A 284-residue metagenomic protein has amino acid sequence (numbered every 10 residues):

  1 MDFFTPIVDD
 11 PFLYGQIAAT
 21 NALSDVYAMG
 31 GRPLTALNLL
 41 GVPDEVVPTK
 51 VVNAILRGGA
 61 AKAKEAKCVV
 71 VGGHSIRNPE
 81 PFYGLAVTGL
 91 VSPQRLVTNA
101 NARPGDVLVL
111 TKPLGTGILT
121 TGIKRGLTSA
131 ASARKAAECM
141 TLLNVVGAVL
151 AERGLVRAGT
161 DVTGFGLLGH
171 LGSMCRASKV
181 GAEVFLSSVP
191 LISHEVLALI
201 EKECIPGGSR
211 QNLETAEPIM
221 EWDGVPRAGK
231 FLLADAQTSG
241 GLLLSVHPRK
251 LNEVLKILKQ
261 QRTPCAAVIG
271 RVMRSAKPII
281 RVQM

Functional and structural regions predicted by a protein language model:
M1-I123, T128-R134, A236, R271: Glycine-rich phosphate/pyrophosphate-binding loop regions near the starts of catalytic domains
V8, I118-T120, E152, L171 (+1 more regions): Short helix/loop capping segments that flank catalytic or ligand/cofactor-binding pockets
F12, A131-C139, V156-A158, A228-L233: Short pre-catalytic strand/loop immediately N-terminal to key active-site residues, enriched for Gly-Thr
G15-A19, L143, T163-L167: Catalytic-loop motifs flanking and including active-site residues across diverse enzymes
D44-V69, I76-P81, V156-G159, T163-M284: Glycine-/charge-enriched secondary-structure boundary and capping motifs
A86-L96, A131-E152, V225-P226: Active-site glycine-rich loop that binds ribose-phosphate moieties when present
L108, L114-G115, L119, N144 (+2 more regions): A structural signal for small-residue-enriched, beta-sheet-centric alpha/beta enzyme cores and oligomeric scaffold folds
R125-A133, L150-A158, S178-E183: Short, flexible active-site loops
